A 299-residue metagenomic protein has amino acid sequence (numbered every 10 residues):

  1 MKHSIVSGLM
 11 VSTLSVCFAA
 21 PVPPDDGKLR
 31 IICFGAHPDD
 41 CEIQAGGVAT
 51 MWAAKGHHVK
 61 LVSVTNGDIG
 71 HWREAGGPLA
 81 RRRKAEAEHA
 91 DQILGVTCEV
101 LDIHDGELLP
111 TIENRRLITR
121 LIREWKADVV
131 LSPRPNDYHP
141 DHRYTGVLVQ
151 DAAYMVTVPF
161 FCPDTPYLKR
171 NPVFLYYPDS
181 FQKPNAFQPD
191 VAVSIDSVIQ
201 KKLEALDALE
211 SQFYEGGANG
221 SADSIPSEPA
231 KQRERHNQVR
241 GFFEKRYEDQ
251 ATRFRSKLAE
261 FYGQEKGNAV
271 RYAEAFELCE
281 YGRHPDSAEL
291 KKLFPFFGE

Functional and structural regions predicted by a protein language model:
S4-C17: Bacterial N-terminal signal peptides
F18-W125, V147, M155: Active-site rim/loop-helix segments in enzyme catalytic domains that contact anionic ligands
D25-G27, V158-P163, L168-R170, P184-N185 (+1 more regions): C-terminal accessory domains and tails appended to enzymatic cores
G47, N136, S180, G282: Flexible, active-site-proximal loop/turn residues at the rims of small-molecule/cofactor binding pockets and catalytic
K60, T97-D179, F187: Internal alpha/beta domain cores that form substrate/cofactor-binding pockets in large enzymes and binding proteins
N66-D68, D105-E107, F181, I199 (+1 more regions): Residue-level detector of flexible, active-site-proximal loop/helix-junction positions within diverse enzyme catalytic
H71-E74, N185-P189: Short acidic, glycine/proline-rich loop/turn micro-motifs
E86, L148, A152, K201-A208: Amphipathic alpha-helical segments that form well-ordered structural scaffolds and often line/cohere around active
